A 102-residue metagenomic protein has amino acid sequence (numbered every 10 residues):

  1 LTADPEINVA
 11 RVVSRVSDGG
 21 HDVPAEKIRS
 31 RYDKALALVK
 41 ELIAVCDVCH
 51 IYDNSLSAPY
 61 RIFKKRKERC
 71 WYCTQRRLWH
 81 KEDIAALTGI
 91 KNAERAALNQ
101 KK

Functional and structural regions predicted by a protein language model:
L1-L36: A glycine- and Lys/Arg-enriched "phosphate-lid" helix/loop adjacent to the NTP-binding pocket of small-molecule kinases
A37-E41: A charged, well-structured terminal subsegment
L42-K102: NTP-dependent small-molecule kinase module
